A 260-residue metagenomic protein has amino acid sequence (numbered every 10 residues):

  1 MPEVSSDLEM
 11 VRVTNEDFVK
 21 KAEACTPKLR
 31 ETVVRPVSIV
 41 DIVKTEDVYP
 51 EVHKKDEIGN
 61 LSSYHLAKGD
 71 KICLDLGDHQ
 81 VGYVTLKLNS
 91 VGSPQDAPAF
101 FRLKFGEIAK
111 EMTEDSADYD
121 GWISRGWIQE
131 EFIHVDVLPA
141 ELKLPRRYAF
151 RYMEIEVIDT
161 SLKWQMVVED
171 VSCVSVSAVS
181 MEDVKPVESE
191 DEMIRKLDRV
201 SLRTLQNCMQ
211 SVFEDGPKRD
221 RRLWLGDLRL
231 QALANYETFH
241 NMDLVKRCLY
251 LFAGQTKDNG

Functional and structural regions predicted by a protein language model:
M1-D215, D227, D243-L249, D258: Extracellular/oxidizing-compartment recognition motifs
P217-R219: Hydrophobic, small-residue-rich membrane helices and short re-entrant helix-turn-helix hairpins that build
R221-L228, G254-G260: Aromatic-lined, polymer-binding surfaces characteristic of secreted/periplasmic polysaccharide-degrading enzymes
L230-N241: Well-ordered alpha-helical scaffold segments within catalytic/enzyme domains
